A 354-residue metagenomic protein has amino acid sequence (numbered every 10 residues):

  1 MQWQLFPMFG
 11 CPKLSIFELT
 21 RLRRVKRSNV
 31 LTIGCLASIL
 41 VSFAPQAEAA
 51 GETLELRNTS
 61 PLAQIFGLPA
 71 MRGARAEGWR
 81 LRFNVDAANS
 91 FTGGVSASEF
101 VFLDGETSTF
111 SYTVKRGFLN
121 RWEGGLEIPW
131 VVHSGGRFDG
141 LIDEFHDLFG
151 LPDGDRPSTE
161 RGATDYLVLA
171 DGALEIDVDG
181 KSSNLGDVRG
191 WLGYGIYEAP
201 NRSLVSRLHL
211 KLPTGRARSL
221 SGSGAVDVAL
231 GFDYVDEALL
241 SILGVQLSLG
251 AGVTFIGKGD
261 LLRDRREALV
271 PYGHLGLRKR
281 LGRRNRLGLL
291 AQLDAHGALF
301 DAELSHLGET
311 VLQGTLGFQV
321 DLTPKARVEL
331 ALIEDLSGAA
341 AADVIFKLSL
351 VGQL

Functional and structural regions predicted by a protein language model:
Q46-D86, F118: Outer-membrane beta-barrel biogenesis signature
E52-R57, D86-T109, I176: Surface-exposed strand-loop-strand hairpins of Gram-negative outer-membrane beta-barrel proteins
L81-N89, L126-W130, S206-L212, F232 (+5 more regions): Transmembrane beta-barrel strands of outer-membrane/channel proteins
A88-A97, H133-G135, Y197-A199, K211-S219 (+7 more regions): Sequence/structural signature of outer-membrane beta-barrel proteins
Y112-R116, L126, G190-Y194, L208 (+7 more regions): Residues on the lipid-exposed face of transmembrane beta-strands in outer-membrane beta-barrel proteins
W122-L126, A199-L204, L239-L247, R283-L289 (+1 more regions): Repeated loop/turn-to-beta-strand initiation elements of outer-membrane beta-barrel proteins
V132-A268, H306: Outer-membrane pore/translocation modules
F145-E175, L262-L354: Outer membrane beta-barrel transmembrane domains
